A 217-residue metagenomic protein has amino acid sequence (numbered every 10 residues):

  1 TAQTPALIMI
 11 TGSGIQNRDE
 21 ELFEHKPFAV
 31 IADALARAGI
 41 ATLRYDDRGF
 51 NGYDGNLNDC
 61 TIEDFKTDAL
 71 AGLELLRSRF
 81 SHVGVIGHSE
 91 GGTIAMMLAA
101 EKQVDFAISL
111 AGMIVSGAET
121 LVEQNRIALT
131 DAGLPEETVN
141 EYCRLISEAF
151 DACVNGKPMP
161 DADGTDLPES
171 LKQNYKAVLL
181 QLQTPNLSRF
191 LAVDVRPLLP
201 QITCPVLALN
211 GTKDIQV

Functional and structural regions predicted by a protein language model:
A2-A34: Short, surface-exposed "cap/lid" segments of acyl-processing enzymes
V30-G52: Conserved alpha/beta-hydrolase
N58-S78: Alpha/beta-hydrolase active-site loop
V85-G87, L110, L209: Short beta-strand immediately N-terminal to the catalytic nucleophile in serine-hydrolase-like folds
G87-G91, A95: Gly/Ala-rich beta-loop-alpha elbow adjacent to hydrolase catalytic centers
L110-P200: Accessory cap/linker subdomain of secreted extracellular hydrolases
I202, A208-N210: Short beta-strand/loop motif that positions the catalytic acidic residue of the alpha/beta-hydrolase fold
K213-Q216: Acidic catalytic loop of the alpha/beta-hydrolase fold
